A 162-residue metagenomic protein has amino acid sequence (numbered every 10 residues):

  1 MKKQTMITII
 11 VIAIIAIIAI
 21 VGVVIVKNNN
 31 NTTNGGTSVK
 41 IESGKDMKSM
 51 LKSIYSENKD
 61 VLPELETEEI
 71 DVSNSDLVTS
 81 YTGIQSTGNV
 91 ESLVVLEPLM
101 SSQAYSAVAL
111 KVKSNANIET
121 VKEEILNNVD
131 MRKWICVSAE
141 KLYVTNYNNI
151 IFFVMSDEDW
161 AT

Functional and structural regions predicted by a protein language model:
M1-I41, N149: Gram-positive cell-envelope targeting signals
N28-T82: N-terminal, intrinsically disordered, polar/charged segments of Gram-positive cell-envelope systems that serve as
E66-A104, T120-V121: Short, compositionally biased low-complexity segments enriched in polar/charged residues
A104-S114: A short acidic-to-branched-hydrophobic micro-motif
V121-N128, T162: Short amphipathic alpha-helices in soluble, non-transmembrane regions that often serve as interface/regulatory elements
N127-I135: A common structural junction motif
C136-T162: A short, solvent-exposed beta-edge/loop patch
